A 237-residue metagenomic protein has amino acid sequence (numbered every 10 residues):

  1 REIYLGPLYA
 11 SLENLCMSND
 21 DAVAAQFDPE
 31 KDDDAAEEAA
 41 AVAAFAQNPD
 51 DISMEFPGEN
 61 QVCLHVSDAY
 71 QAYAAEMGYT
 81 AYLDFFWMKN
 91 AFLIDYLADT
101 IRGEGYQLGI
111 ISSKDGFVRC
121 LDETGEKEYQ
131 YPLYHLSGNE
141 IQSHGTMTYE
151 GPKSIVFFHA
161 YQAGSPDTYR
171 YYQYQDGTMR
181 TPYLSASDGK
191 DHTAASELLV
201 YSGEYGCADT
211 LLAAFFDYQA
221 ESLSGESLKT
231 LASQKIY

Functional and structural regions predicted by a protein language model:
R1-Y237: Mature catalytic core of soluble alpha/beta enzymes
